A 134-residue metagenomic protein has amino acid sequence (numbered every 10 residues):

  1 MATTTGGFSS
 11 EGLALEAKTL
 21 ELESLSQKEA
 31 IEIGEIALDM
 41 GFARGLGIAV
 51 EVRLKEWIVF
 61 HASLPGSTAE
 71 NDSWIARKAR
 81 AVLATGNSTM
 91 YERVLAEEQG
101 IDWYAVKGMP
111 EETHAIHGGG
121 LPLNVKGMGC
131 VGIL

Functional and structural regions predicted by a protein language model:
M1-E70: Intrinsically disordered, low-complexity terminal regulatory regions
A2-T3, F8, Y104, H114-I116: Compositionally biased, low-complexity repeat tracts
S10-L15, I101, L123-G127: Short amphipathic alpha-helical segments, especially helix-boundary/capping motifs
F42-M109: Structured interaction and signal-relay segments at domain junctions
A105-L134: Extended hydrophobic
